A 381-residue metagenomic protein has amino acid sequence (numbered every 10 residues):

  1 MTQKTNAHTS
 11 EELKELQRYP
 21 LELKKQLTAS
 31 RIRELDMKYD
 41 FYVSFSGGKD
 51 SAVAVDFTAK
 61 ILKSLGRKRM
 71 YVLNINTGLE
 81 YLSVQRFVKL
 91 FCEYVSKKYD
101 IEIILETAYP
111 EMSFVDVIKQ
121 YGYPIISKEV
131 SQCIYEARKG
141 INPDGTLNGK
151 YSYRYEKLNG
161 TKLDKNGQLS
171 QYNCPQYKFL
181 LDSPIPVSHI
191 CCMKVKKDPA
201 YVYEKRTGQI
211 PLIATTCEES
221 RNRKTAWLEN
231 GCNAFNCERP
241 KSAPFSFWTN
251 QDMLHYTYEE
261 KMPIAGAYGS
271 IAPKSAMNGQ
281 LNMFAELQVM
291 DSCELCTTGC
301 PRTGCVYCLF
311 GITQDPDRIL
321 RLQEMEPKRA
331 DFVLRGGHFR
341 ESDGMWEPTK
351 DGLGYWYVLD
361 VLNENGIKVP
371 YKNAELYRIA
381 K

Functional and structural regions predicted by a protein language model:
T2-D252: ATP-dependent adenylation/nucleotidyltransferase module used to activate substrates
T2-K14, C237-E238, N250-K381: ATP/NTP-dependent adenylation/nucleotidyl-transfer catalytic domains that generate, transfer, or process NMP-activated
